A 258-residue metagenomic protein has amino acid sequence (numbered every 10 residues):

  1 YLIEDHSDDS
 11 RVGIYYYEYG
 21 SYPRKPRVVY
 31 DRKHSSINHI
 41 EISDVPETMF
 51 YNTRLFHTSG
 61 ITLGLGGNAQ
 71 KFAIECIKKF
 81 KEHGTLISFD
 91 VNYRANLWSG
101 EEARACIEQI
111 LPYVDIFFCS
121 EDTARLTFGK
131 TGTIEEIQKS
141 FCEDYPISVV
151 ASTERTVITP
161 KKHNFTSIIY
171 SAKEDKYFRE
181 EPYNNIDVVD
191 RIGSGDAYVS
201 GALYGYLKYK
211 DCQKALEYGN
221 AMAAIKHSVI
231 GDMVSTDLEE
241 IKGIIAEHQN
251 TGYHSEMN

Functional and structural regions predicted by a protein language model:
Y1-G60, I241-N258: Conserved N-terminal subdomain of the carbohydrate kinase-like
D8-V12, L126, I158, I186-D187: A short acidic, often aromatic-flanked loop/helix-cap motif at beta-alpha or helix-coil junctions that lines enzyme
G13, I42-D44, G100-R104, I134-E135 (+1 more regions): Structural motif corresponding to alpha-helix initiation and N-cap regions
Y19-P23, R104-I107, T133, S167-I169 (+1 more regions): Short, hinge-like loop/turn segments at secondary-structure boundaries
H34, E121-D122, D196: Alpha-helix N-cap/helix-start capping motif
P46, I107, V188: Acidic, amphipathic alpha-helical patches
L55, I61-T166: Conserved beta-alpha-beta core of the PfkB/ribokinase-like small-molecule kinase fold
K78, I134-N258: Conserved phosphate-binding/catalytic region of the ribokinase-like
